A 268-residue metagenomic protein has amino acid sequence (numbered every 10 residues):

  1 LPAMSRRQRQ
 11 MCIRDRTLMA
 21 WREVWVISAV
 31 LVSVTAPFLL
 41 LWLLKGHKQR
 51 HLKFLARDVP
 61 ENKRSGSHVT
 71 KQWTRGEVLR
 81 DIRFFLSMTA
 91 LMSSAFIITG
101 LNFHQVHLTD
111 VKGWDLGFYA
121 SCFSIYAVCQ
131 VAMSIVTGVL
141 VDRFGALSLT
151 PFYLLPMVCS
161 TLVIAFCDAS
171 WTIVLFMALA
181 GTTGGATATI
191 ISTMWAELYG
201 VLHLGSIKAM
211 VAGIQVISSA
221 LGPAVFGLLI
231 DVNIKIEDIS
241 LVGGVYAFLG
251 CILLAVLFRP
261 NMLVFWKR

Functional and structural regions predicted by a protein language model:
L1-R9, I13: Single conserved hydrophobic/aromatic residue that forms the stacking wall/gate of nucleotide- or nucleobase-binding
Q10, A186-Y199: Intracellular juxtamembrane helix-capping segments at the cytosolic ends of symmetry-related transmembrane helices
E23-W42, I239-V256: Symmetry-related core transmembrane helices of the 12-TM Major Facilitator Superfamily/SLC fold
G76-T137: Extracytoplasmic gate region of multi-pass secondary transporters
M133-G145, I230-D231: Helix-to-loop junctions at the C-terminal end of transmembrane segments in multipass secondary transporters
S148-V163: Structural signature of the two symmetry-related core transmembrane helices
W171-L179: Paired small-residue
V201-N233: A late C-terminal transmembrane helix in Major Facilitator Superfamily
